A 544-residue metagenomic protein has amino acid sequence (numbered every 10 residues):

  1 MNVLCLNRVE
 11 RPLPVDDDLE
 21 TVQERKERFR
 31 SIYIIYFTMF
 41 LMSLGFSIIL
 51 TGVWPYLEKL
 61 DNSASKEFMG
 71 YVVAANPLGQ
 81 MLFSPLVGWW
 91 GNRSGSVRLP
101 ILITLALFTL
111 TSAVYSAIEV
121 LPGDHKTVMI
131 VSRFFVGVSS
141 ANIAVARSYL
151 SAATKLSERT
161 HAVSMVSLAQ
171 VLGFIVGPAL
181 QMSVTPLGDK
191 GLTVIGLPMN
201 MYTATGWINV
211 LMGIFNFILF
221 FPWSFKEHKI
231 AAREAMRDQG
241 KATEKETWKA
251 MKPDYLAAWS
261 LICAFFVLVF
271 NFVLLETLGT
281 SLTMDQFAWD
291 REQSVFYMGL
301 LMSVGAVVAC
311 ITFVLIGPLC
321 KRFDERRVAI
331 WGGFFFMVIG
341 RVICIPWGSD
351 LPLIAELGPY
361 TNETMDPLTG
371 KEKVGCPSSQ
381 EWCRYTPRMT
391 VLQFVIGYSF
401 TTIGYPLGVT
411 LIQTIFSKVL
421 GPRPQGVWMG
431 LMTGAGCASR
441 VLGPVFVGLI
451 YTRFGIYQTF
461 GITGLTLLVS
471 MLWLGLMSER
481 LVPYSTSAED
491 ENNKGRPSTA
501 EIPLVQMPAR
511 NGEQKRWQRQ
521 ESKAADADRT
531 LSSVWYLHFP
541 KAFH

Functional and structural regions predicted by a protein language model:
P14-M81, L256-A264, L268-A288: Helix-loop boundary and gating motifs at the non-cytosolic
Y71-W89, L110, L300-L315, L442: Central cavity-lining transmembrane alpha-helices of secondary-active solute carriers, predominantly the Major
Q80, S140, E158-D189, N209-G213 (+2 more regions): Glycine-rich segments within core transmembrane alpha-helices of 12-TM secondary carriers
L82-K126: Conserved MFS/SLC helix-loop-helix module at the cytosolic interface between two early adjacent transmembrane helices
R93-A106, L319-I339, L353-L357, Y457: Cytoplasmic membrane-interface "Motif A"-like loop-to-helix N-cap segments of 12-TM Major Facilitator Superfamily
V97, P186-V210, R327, V447-M471: A membrane-interface helix-boundary motif in multi-pass transporters
A106-G123, F335-E363, G370-V374, S379-T386: C-terminal ends and interior cores of transmembrane alpha-helices in multi-pass membrane transporters/permeases
I130-A169: Cytoplasmic helix-loop-helix junction between adjacent transmembrane helices in 12-TM secondary transporters
